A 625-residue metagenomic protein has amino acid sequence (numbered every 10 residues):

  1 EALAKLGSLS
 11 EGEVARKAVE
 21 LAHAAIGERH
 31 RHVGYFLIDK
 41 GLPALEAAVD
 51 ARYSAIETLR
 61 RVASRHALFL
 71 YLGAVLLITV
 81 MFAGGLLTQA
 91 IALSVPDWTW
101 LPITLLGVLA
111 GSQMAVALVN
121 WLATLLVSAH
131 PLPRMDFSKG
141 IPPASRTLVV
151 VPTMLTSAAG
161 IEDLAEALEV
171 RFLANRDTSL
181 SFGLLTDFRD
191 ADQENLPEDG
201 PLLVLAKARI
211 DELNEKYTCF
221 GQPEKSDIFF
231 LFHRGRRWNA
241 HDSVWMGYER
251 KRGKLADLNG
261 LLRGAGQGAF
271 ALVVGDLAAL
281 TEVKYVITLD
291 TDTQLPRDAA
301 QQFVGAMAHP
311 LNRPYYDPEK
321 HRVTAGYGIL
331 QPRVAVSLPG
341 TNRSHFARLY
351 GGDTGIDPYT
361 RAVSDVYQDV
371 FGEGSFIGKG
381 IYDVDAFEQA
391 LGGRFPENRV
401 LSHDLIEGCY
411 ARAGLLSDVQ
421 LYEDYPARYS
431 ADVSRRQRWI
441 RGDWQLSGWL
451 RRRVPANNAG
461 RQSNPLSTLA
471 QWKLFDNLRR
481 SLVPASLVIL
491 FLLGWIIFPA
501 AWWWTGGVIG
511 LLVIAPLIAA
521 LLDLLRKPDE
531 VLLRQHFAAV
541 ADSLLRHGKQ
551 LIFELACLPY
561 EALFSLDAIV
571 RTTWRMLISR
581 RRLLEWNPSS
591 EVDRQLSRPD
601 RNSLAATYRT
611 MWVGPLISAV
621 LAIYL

Functional and structural regions predicted by a protein language model:
E1-R61, H130-A459: Internal catalytic domains of large membrane-associated glycosyltransferases
R29, A51, F69, I103 (+15 more regions): Secondary-structure capping and boundary motifs in well-ordered enzyme cores
S54-T79, P152-G160, A459-S486, A541-E561 (+1 more regions): Loop-to-transmembrane boundary segments
R65-T88, W98, V149, V286: A conserved hydrophobic secondary-structure block that centers on an alpha-helix together with its immediately flanking
R65-V75, P96-G111, I161, D369-S375 (+7 more regions): Membrane-entry segments of alpha-helical transmembrane domains in multi-pass membrane proteins
T79-L125, R479-R580, W612-L625: Membrane-embedded multi-pass helical conduit in multi-pass membrane proteins, especially envelope-biosynthetic
L349, P358-V366, P396, A427-A431 (+2 more regions): Membrane-proximal soluble regions of multi-pass membrane proteins
V384, D404-R412, P426, Q462 (+1 more regions): Long hydrophobic segments that form regular secondary structure
